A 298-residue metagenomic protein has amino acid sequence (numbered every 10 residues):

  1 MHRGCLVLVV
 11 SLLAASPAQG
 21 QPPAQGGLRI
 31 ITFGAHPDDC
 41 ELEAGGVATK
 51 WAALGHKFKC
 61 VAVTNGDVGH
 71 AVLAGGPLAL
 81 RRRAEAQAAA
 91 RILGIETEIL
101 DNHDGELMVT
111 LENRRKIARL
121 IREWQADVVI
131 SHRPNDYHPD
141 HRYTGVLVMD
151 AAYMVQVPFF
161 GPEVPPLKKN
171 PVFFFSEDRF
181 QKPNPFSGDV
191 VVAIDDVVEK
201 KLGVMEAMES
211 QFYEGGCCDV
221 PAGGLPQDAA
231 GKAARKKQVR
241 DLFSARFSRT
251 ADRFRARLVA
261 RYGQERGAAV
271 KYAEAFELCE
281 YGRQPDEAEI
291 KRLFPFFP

Functional and structural regions predicted by a protein language model:
G4-S16: Bacterial N-terminal signal peptides
P17-G20, K271: HDAC/HDAC-like amidohydrolase catalytic core signature
G20-W124, V146, M154: Active-site rim/loop-helix segments in enzyme catalytic domains that contact anionic ligands
A24, P158-P162, L167-K169, F180-N184 (+1 more regions): C-terminal accessory domains and tails appended to enzymatic cores
G46, N135, R179, G282: Flexible, active-site-proximal loop/turn residues at the rims of small-molecule/cofactor binding pockets and catalytic
K59, E96-D178, F186-S187: Internal alpha/beta domain cores that form substrate/cofactor-binding pockets in large enzymes and binding proteins
H70-L73, N184-G188: Short acidic, glycine/proline-rich loop/turn micro-motifs
